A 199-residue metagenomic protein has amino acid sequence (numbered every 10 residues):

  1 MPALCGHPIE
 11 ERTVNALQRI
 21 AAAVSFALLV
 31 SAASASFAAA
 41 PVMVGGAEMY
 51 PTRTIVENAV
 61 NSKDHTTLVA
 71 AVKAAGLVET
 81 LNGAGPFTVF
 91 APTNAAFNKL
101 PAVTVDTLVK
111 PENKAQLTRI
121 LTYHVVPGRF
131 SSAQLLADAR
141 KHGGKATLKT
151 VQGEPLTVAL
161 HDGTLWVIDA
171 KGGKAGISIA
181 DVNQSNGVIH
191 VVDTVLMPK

Functional and structural regions predicted by a protein language model:
M1-V14: Short, Lys/Arg-enriched N-terminal segments with co-localized hydrophobic residues within the first ~10-30 amino acids
C5, Q18, L29-V30, N82 (+1 more regions): Compositionally biased amphipathic helical and low-complexity segments enriched in hydrophobic
R12-T13, S34-A38: Sec/Tat signal peptide C-region and signal peptidase I cleavage site
R12-V24: Bacterial N-terminal signal peptides that target proteins for export
A16, A27-L28, R129-F130: Short N-terminal signal/transit or membrane-insertion segments and the immediately adjacent low-complexity/disordered
A23-A32: Bacterial N-terminal signal peptides
F37-K199: Mature, structured domains of secreted/extracytosolic soluble proteins
